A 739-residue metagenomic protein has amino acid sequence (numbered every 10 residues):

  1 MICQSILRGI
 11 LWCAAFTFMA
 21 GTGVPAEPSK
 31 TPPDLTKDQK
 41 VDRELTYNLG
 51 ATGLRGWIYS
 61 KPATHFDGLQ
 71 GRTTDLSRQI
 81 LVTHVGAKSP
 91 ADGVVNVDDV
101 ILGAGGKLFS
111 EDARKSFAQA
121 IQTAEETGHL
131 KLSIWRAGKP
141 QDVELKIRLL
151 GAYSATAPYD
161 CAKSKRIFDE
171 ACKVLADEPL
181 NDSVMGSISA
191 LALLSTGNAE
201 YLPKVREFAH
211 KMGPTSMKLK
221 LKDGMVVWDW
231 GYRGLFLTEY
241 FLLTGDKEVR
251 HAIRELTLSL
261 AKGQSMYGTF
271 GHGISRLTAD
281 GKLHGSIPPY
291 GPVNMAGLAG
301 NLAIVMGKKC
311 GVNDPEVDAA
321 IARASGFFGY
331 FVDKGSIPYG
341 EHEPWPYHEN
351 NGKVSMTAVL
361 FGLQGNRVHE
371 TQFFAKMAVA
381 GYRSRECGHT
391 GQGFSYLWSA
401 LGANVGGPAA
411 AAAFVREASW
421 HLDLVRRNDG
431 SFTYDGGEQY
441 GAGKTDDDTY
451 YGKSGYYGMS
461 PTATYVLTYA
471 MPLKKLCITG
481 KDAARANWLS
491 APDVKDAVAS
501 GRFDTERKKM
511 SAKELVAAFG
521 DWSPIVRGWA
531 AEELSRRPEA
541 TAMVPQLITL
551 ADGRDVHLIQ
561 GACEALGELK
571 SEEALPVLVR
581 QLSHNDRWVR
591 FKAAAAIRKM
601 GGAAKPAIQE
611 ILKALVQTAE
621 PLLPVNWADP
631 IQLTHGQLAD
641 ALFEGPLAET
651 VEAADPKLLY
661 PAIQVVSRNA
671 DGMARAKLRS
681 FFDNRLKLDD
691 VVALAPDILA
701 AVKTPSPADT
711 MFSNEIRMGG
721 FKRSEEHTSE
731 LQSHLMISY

Functional and structural regions predicted by a protein language model:
E27-G86, T123, D142-Y153: PDZ/PDZ-like peptide-tail recognition elements
G86-V100: PDZ/PDZ-like domain micro-motif
P90, G103-S133: PDZ domains, with a preference for the canonical peptide-binding region formed by the helix
S154-A155, Y159, N366-F373, G402-A518: Terminal, non-catalytic domain-edge segments
S164-L180, E200-K220, H251-F270, A319-I337 (+7 more regions): Long, well-ordered core segments of solenoidal/helical folds
F168-C172, Y201-A209, T257, G480 (+8 more regions): Amphipathic alpha-helical scaffolding segments comprising HEAT/armadillo-like alpha-solenoid repeats
S187-S195, L360, N404-G406, A497-R507 (+8 more regions): Structural detector for internal amphipathic alpha-helices that build alpha-solenoid repeat scaffolds
E725-Q732: Conserved small/polar residues in nucleotide/adenosyl-binding loops
